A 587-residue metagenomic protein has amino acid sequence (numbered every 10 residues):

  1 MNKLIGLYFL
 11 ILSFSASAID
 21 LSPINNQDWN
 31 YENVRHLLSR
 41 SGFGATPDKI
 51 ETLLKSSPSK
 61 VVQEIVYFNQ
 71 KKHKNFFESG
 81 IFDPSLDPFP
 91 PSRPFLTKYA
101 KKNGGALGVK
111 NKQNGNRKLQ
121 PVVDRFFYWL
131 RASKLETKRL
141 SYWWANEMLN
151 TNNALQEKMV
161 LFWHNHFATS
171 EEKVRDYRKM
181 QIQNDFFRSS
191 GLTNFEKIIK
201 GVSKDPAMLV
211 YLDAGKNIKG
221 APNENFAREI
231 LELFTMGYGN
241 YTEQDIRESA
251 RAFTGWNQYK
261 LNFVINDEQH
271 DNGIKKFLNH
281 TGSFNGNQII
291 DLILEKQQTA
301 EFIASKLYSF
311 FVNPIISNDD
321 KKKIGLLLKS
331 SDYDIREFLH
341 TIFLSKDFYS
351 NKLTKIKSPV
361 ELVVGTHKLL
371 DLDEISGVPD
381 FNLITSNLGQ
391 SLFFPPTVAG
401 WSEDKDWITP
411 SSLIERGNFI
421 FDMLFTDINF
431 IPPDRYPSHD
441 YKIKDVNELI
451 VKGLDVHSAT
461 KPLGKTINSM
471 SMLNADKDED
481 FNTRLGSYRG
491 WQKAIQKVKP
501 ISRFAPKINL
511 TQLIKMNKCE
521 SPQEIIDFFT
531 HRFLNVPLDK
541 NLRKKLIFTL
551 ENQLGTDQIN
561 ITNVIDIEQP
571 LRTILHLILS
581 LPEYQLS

Functional and structural regions predicted by a protein language model:
M1-Y8: Sec-dependent signal peptide recognition, specifically the positively charged N-region followed immediately by
S13-S15: N-terminal signal peptide c-region/cleavage motif recognized by signal peptidases
I19-D20, K110-F126, T137-W144, D176-T385 (+2 more regions): Active-site substrate-binding loop specific to GH73 endo-beta-N-acetylglucosaminidase modules in bacterial autolysins
I19-N30, R35-P47, D83, K296 (+3 more regions): Flexible, low-complexity segments enriched for small/polar residues
I24, D28-E32, S41-G44, D48 (+17 more regions): Soluble non-cytosolic domains of exported or imported proteins
S41, E147-M148, H166, S170 (+5 more regions): Alpha-helix C-capping/helix-to-loop hinge sites
A45-H166, S170-R188, L550: N-terminal accessory alpha/beta regions
